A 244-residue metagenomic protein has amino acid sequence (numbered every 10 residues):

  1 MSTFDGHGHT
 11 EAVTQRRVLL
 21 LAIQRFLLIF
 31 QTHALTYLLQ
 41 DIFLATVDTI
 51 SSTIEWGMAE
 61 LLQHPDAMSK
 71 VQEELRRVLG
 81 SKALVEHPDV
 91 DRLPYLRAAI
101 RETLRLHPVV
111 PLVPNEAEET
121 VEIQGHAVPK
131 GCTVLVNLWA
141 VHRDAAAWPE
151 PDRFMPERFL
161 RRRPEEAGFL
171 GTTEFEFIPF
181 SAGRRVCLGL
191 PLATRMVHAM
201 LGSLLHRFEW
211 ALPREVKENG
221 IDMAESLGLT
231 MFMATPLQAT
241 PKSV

Functional and structural regions predicted by a protein language model:
F4-R76, T103, P129-N137, I178-P179 (+2 more regions): Central I-helix of cytochrome P450 enzymes
G6, L19, G228-V244: C-terminal helix/juxtamembrane-tail motif
L44, V85-P94, G125, L170 (+2 more regions): Conserved, non-catalytic sequence blocks in retroelement Pol enzymes and Pol-derived host proteins
P65-A67, L190-L229: Cytochrome P450 heme-binding "Cys pocket" and the immediately downstream C-terminal segment
E74-V78, T120, P149-F159, T194: Active/binding-pocket-proximal capping segment
A83-H126, A145, G171, T235: Conserved cytochrome P450 K-helix E-x-x-R motif and the immediately C-terminal K′/meander segment
V136-G168: Conserved cytochrome P450 K-helix/beta-meander segment immediately N-terminal to the heme-binding cysteine loop
R161-V197, A224-L227: Cytochrome P450 heme-thiolate "Cys pocket" and heme-binding signature region
